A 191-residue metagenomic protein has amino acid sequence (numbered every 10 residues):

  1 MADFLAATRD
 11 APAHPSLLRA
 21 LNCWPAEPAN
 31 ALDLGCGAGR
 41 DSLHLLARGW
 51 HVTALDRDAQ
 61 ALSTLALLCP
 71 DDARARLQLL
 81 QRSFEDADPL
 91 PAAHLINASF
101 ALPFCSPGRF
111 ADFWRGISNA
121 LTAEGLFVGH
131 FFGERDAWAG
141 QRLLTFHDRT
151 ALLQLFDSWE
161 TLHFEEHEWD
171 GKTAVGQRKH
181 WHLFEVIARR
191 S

Functional and structural regions predicted by a protein language model:
M1-P28, L32, G37-D88, G108-D112 (+1 more regions): Class I (Rossmann-like) S-adenosyl-L-methionine-dependent methyltransferase catalytic domain, capturing the SAM-binding
N97: A conserved beta-strand element that flanks and buttresses the S-adenosyl-L-methionine
F100-A101: Short catalytic micro-motifs in class I SAM-dependent methyltransferases
F104: ABC ATPase nucleotide-binding domain "signature" loop
A111-A123: A short glycine-rich, Lys/Arg-flanked "PGG" loop and its adjoining helix->strand segment in the class I
